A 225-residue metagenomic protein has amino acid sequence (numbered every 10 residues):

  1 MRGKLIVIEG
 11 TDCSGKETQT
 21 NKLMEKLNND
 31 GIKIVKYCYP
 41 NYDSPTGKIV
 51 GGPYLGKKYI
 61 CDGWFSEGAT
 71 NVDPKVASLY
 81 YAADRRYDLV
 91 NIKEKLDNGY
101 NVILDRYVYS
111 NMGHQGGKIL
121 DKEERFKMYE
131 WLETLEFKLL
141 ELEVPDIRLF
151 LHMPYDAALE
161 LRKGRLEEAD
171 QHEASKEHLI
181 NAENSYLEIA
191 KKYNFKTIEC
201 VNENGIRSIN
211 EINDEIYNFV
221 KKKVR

Functional and structural regions predicted by a protein language model:
R2-L5: Pre-Walker A (Motif I) flank of P-loop NTPase domains
I8: Hydrophobic anchor at the beta1->P-loop junction of P-loop NTPases
T11: P-loop (Walker A) phosphate-binding loop of NTP-binding proteins
K16: Conserved lysine of the Walker
Q19: Hydrophobic positions on the alpha1 helix immediately C-terminal to the Walker A/P-loop
M24, D156-R225: NTP-dependent small-molecule kinase module
I32-T134, L139: ATP-dependent small-molecule kinase phosphotransfer cores that center on conserved nucleotide phosphate-binding segments
Y109-N184: A glycine- and Lys/Arg-enriched "phosphate-lid" helix/loop adjacent to the NTP-binding pocket of small-molecule kinases
